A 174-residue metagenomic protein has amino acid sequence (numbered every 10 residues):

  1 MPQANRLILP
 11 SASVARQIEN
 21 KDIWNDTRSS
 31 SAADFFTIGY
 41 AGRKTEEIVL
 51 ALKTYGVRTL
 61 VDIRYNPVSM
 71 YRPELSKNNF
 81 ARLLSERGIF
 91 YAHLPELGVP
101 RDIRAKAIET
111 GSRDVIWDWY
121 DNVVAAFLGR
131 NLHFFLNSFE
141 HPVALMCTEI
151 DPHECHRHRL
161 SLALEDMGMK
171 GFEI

Functional and structural regions predicted by a protein language model:
M1-I174: Residues lining hydrophobic/aromatic ligand-binding pockets adjacent to catalytic sites
